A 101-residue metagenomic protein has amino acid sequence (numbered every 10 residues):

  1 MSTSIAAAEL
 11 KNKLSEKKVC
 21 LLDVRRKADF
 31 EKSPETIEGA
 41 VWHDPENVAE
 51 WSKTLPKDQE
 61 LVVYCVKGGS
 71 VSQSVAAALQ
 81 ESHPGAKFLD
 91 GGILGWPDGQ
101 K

Functional and structural regions predicted by a protein language model:
M1-C20, V24-V62, K67-K101: Rhodanese-like catalytic fold shared by cysteine-dependent sulfurtransferases and DSP/PTP-type phosphatases
